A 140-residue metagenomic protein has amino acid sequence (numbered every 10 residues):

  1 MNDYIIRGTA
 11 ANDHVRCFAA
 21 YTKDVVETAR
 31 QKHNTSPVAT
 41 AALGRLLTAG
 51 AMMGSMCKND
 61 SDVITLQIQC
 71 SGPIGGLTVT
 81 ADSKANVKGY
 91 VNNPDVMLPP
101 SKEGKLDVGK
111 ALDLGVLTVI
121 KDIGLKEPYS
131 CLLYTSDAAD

Functional and structural regions predicted by a protein language model:
M1-D122: N-terminal functional module of multi-domain proteins
Y134-D140: Conserved small/polar residues in nucleotide/adenosyl-binding loops
